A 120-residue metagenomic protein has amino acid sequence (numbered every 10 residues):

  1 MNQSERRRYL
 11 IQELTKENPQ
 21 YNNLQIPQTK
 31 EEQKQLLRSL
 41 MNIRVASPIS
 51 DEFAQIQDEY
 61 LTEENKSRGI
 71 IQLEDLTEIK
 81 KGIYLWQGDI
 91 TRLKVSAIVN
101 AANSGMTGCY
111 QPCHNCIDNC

Functional and structural regions predicted by a protein language model:
M1-C120: Macrodomain-like recognition of ADP-ribose-binding/processing modules
